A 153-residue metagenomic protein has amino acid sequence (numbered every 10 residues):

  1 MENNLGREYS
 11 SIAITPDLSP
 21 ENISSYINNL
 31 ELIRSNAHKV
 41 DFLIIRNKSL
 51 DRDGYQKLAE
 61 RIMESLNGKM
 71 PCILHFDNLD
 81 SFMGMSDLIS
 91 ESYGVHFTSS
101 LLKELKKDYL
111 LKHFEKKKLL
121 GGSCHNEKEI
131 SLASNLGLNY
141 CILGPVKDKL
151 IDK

Functional and structural regions predicted by a protein language model:
M1-H96, S100-E104, H113-N139: Conserved N-terminal beta1-alpha1 strand-loop-helix module at the mouth
K107: Conserved active-site neighborhood of the chymotrypsin/trypsin-like protease fold
L110: Surface-exposed, active-site-proximal loop segments in enzymatic domains
N139-K153: Active-site/ligand-binding-proximal alpha/beta "capping" segment
